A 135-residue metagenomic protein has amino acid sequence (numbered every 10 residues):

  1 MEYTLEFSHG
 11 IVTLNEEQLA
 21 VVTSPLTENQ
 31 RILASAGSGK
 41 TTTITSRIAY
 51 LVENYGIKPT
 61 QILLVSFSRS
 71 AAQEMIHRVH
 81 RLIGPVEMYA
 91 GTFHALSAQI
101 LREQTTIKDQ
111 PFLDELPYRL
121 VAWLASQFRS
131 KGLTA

Functional and structural regions predicted by a protein language model:
M1-L33: Conserved pre-motif I regulatory segment
E17-A20, T43, R47-Y50: Well-ordered alpha-helical segments embedded in enzymatic catalytic cores
P25, R47-L51, M75: Hydrophobic residues on the short alpha-helix immediately C-terminal to a glycine-rich phosphate/catalytic loop
L26-R47: Walker A/P-loop
E28, T60-Q61: Short coil/turn segments at beta-strand junctions that form active-site/ligand-binding loops
L33, Q61, S66-A135: Conserved P-loop NTPase-based nucleic-acid remodeling module centered on helicase motor cores
L51-T60: Post-Walker A helix-loop "phosphate-sensing" segment adjacent to the P-loop in P-loop NTPases
